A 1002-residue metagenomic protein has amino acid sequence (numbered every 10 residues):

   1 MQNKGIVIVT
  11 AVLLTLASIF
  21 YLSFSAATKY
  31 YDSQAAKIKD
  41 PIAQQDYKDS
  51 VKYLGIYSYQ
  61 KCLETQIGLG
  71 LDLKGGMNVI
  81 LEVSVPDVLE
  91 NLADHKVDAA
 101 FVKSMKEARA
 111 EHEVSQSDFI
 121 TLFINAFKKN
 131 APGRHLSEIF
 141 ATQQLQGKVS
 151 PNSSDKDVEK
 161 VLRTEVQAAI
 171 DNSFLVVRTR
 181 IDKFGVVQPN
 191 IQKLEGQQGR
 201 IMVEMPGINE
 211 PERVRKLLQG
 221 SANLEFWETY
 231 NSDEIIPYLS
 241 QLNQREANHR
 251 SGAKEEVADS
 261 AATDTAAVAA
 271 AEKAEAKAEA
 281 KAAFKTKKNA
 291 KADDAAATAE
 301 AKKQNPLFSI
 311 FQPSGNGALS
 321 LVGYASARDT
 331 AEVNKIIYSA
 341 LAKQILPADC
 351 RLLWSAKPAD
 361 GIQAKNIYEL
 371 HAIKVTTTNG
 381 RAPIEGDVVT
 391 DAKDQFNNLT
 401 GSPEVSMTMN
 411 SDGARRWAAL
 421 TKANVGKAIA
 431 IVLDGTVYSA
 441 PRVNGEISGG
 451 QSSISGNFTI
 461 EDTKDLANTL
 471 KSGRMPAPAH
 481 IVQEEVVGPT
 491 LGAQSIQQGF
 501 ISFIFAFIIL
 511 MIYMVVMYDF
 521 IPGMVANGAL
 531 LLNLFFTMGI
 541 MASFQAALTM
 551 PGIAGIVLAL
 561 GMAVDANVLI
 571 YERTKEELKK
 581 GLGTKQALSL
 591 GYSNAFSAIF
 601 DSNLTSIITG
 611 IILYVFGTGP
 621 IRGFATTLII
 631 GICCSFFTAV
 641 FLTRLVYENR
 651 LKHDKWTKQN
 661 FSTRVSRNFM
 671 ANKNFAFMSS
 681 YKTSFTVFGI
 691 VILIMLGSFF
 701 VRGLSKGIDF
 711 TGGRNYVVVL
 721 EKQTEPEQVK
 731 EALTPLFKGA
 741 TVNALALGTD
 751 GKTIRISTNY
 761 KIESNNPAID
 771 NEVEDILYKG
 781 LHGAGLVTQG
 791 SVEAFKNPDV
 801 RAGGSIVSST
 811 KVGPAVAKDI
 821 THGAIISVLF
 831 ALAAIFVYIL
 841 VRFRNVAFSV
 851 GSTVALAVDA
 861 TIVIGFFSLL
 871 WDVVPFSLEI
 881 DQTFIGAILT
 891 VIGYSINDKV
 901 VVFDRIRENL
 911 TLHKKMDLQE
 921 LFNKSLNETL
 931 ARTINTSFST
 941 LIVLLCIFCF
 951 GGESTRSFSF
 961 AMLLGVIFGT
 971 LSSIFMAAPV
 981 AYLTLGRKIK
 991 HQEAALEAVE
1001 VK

Functional and structural regions predicted by a protein language model:
M1-I67, D87-T121, F127-K128, K156 (+3 more regions): Interfacial helix-loop-helix hairpins and adjacent transmembrane helices of multi-pass alpha-helical membrane proteins
L22-Y31, D49, T65-M77, L81-D434 (+4 more regions): Non-transmembrane, solvent-exposed regions of membrane trafficking/translocation machinery
A43, Y53, Y57, Q66 (+5 more regions): Extracytoplasmic/periplasmic
V177, T490-L510, M562, K580-T618 (+10 more regions): Pore- and gate-forming transmembrane helices of large, multi-pass membrane proteins
E204, G449-S453, E461-I509, A784-F830 (+1 more regions): Juxtamembrane "pre-transmembrane" interface segments
V516, F520-I570, S849-R907, F975: Hydrophobic transmembrane alpha-helices and their membrane-interface caps in long multi-pass transport proteins
G539-I540, E576-S597, D601-F688, N923 (+1 more regions): Hydrophobic alpha-helical transmembrane segments of membrane transport and translocation systems, primarily multi-pass
G561-L604, E648-W656, F661, S868 (+2 more regions): Cytosolic juxtamembrane regions of multi-pass inner-membrane proteins
